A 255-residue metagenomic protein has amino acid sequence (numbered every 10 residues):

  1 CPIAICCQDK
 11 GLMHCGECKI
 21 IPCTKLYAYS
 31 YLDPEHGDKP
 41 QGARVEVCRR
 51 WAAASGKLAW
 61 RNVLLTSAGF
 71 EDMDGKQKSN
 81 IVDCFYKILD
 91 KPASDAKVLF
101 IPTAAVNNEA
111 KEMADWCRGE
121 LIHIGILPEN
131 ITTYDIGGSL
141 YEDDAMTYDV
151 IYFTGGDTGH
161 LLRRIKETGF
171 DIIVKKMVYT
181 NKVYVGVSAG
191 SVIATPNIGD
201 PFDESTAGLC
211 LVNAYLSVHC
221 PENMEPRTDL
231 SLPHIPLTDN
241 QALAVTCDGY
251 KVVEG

Functional and structural regions predicted by a protein language model:
C1-A59: Cysteine-centered metal-binding/redox modules
C1-I5, D83, T133-S139, E167-F170: Short acidic (Asp/Glu) patches
P2-I5, D83-I88, N223-R227: A short, acidic, amphipathic alpha-helical segment used as a generic capping/interface helix at domain edges
C18, L99-P102, L216-S217: Short internal beta-strands
C23, T103, G156, H219-C220: Flexible loop residues that form catalytic and substrate-binding hotspots at small-molecule/glycan-binding clefts
W60-V150, C247: N-terminal beta1-alpha1 cap of cysteine-dependent amidohydrolase-like domains
F70, A105, D157, S191 (+1 more regions): Short, glycine/serine-rich, charged loops/turns that create anion-binding and catalytic segments at active sites
T147, T154, L162-V185, G190-G255: Active-site-adjacent pocket-lining segments in enzyme domains
